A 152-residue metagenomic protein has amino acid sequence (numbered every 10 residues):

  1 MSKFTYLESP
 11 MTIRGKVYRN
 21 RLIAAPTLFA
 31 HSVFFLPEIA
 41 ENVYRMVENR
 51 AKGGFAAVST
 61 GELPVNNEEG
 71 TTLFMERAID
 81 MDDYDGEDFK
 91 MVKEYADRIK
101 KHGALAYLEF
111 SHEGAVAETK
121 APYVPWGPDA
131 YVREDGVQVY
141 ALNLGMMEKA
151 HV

Functional and structural regions predicted by a protein language model:
M1-V152: Flavin-dependent oxidoreductase catalytic cores
